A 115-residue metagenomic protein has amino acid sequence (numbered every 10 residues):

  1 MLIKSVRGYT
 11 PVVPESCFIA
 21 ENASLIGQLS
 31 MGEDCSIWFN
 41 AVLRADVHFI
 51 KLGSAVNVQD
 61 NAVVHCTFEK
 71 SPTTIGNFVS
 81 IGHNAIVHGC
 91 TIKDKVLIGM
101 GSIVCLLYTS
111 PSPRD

Functional and structural regions predicted by a protein language model:
M1-S16, Q28: Terminal amphipathic alpha-helical/low-complexity segments used for targeting or macromolecular assembly
E15, A20-E21, I26-G27, G32-E33 (+11 more regions): Left-handed beta-helix
I50: A short, polar/charged loop-to-alpha-helix boundary motif
Y108-D115: Conserved small/polar residues in nucleotide/adenosyl-binding loops
